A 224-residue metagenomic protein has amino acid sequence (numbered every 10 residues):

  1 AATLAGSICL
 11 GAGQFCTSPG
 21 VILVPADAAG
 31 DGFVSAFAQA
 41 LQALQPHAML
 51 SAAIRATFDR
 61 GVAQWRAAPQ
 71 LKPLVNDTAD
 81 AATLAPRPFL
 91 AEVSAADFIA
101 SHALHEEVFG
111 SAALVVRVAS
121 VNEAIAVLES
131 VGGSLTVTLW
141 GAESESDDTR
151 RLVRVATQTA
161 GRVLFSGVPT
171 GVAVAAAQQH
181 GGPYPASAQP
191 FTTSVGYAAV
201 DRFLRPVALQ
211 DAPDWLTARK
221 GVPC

Functional and structural regions predicted by a protein language model:
A1-D27, D31, K72: Conserved NAD(P)+-binding/catalytic subdomain of aldehyde/semialdehyde dehydrogenases
A1-G6, L10, V34-F37, L152 (+2 more regions): Catalytic cores of nucleotide-enabled group-transfer and carboxylate-activating enzymes in metabolic and assembly-line
T3-G11, Q39-H47, W65-A68, T159 (+1 more regions): Change "in soluble alpha/beta enzymes" to "in soluble alpha/beta proteins
A12-F15, P19, P46-A56, K72-D77 (+3 more regions): Flexible, glycine/charged-enriched surface loops at secondary-structure junctions
G13-C16, E106-V108, T157: Solvent-exposed alpha-helices and their adjacent loops that cap or buttress functional pockets in soluble metabolic
P19, G110, Y184-A188: Short beta-alpha connecting loops at secondary-structure transitions that line or flank enzyme active sites
V24-L139: NAD(P)-dependent aldehyde/semialdehyde dehydrogenase
A81-L84, V121-R219: C-terminal core of ALDH-fold dehydrogenases
